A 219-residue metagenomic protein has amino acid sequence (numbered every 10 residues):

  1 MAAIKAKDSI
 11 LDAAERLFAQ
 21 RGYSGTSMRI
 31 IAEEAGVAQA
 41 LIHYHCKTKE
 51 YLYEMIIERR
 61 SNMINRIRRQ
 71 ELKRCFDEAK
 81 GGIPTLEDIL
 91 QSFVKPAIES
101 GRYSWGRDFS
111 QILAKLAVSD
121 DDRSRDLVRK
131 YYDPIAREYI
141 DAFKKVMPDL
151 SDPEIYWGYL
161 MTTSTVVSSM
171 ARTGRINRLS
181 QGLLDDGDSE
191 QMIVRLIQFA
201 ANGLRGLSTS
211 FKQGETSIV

Functional and structural regions predicted by a protein language model:
K5, S9, L17-R59: Helix-turn-helix
L11, N65, E87-V94, Y159 (+1 more regions): Short, amphipathic alpha-helical "lid/cap" segments that border enzyme active or binding sites
L52-L72: Histidine- and aromatic-rich ligand-binding microenvironments
R69-R107, Y159: Hydrophobic alpha-helical connector segments
D88, G101-K130, T173-R178: Amphipathic alpha-helical segments used for helix-helix packing
F93-A97, S110-A117, T162, V166 (+1 more regions): Short alpha-helical scaffolding segments that buttress acidic/His motifs in well-ordered protein cores
K130-V219: C-terminal peripheral helix-coil segments that are non-catalytic and often amphipathic
